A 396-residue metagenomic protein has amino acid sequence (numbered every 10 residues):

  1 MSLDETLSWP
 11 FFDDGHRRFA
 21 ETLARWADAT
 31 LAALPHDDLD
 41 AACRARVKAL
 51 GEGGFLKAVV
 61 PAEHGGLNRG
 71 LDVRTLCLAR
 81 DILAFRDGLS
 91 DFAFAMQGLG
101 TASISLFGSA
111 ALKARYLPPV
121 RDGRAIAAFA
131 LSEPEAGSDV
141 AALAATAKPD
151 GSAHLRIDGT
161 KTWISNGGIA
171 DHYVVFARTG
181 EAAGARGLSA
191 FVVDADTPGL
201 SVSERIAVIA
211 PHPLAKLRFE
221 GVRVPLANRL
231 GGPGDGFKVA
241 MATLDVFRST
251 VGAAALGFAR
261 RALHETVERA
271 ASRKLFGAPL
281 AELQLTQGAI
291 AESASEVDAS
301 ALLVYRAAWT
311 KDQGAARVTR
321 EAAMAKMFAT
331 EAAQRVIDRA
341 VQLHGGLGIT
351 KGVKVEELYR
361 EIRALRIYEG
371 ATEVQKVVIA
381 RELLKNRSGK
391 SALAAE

Functional and structural regions predicted by a protein language model:
M1-F85, F107-A110, P119, G123 (+3 more regions): Alpha-helical interface subdomain recognition
G54, A79-A84, A177, V193-T197 (+1 more regions): Short Ser/Thr-interspersed hydrophobic loop/turn segments at strand-loop and sheet-helix junctions that line or gate
G88-A111, G137, G151: N-terminal glycine-rich flavin-associated loop
A136-D139, L155: Hydrophobic, small-residue-rich alpha-helical packing segments that form membrane-like cores
A142, D196-P225: Flexible, small-/acidic-enriched active-site or ligand-binding loops
A145-K148: A structural signal for short hydrophobic beta-strand segments in well-ordered beta-sheet cores
H154, D158-S201: A short core secondary-structure module
E220-V239: Long, acidic (Asp/Glu-rich), low-complexity accessory segments flanking structured domains
